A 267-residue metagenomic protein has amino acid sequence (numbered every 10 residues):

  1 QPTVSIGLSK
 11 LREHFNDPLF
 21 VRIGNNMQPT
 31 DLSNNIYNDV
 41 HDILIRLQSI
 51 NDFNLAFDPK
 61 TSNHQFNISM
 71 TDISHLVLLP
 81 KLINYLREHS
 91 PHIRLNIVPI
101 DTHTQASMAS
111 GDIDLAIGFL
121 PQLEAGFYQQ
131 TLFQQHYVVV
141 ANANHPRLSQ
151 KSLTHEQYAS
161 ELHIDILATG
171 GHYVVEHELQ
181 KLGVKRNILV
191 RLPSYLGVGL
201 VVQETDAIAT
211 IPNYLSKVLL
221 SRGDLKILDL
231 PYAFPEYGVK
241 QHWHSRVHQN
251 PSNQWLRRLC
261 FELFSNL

Functional and structural regions predicted by a protein language model:
R12-P29: A short LG(V/I)-centered, amphipathic sequence patch enriched for acidic residue(s) preceding the LG motif
H14-F15, I36-D58: Alpha-helical linker/hinge and terminal dimerization helices associated with HTH transcriptional regulators
N63-L123, L192: Central regulatory/effector-binding core of bacterial HTH transcription factors
L78, K226-L267: A late-sequence structural motif
D101-T104, A109-I113, F119, G170-I227: Hydrophobic hinge/microswitch elements
G126-H163: Flexible hinge/capping segments at coil-to-helix
Y128-V138, A209, N213, S221-E236: Short beta-strand->loop
R147-S149, E161-L182, Q249-N253, R257 (+1 more regions): Secondary-structure junction motif
